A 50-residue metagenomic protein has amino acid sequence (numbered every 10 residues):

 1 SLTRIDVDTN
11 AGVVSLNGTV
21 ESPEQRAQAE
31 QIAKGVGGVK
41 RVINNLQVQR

Functional and structural regions predicted by a protein language model:
S1-R50: N-terminal targeting leaders
